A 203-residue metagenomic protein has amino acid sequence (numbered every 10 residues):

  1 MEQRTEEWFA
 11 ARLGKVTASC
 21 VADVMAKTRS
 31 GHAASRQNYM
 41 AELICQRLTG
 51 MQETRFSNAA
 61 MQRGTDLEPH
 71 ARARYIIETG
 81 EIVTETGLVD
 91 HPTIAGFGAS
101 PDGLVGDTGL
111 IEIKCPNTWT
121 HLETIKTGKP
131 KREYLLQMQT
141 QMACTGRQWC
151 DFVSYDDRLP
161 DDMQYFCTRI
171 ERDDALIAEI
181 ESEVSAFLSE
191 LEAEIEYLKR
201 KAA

Functional and structural regions predicted by a protein language model:
M1-D66, K201-A203: Charged, glycine-rich intrinsically disordered N-terminal tails and low-complexity linkers that flank
K15, K27, K114, K126-K131 (+1 more regions): Context-gated lysine
S30-G31, H70-R74, V153-R158: Intrinsically disordered, low-complexity boundary segments flanking structured domains
A41, R72, M138: Generic structural marker for isolated residues within well-ordered, non-membrane alpha-helices of soluble domains
E53-F56, H70, I111-K114: Extended, charge-rich alpha-helical segments
M61-V83: Acidic-basic catalytic patches of nuclease active cores, encompassing PD-(D/E)XK and other metal-cofactor nuclease
T79-P101, V105-L188, E192-E194: Nucleic-acid nuclease catalytic cores
L191-A203: Charged, low-complexity C-terminal accessory regions
